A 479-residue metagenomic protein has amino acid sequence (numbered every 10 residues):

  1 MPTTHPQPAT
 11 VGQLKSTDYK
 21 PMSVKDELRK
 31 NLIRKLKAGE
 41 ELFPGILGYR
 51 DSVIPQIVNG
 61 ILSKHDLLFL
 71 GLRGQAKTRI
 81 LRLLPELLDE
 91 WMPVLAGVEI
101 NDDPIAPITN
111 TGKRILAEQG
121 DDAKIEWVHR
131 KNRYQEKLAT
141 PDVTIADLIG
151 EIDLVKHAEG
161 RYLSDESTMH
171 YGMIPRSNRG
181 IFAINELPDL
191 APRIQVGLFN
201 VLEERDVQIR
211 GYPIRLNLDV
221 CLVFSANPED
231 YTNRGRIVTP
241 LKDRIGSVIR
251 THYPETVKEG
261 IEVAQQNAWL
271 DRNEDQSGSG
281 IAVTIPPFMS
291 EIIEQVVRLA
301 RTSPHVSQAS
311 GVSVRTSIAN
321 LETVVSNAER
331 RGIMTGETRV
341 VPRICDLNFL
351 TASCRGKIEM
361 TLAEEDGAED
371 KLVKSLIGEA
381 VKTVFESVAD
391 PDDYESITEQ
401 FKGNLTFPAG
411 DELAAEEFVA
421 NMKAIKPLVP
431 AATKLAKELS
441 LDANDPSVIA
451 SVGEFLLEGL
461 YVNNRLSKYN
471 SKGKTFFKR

Functional and structural regions predicted by a protein language model:
P2-V257, L270-E291, L299, P304-Q308 (+2 more regions): Conserved ASCE/P-loop NTPase catalytic core
V263-L270: Long, charge-dense, solvent-exposed interaction surfaces that engage phosphate-rich ligands
A264, I293-V297: Short alpha-helical scaffolding segments that buttress acidic/His motifs in well-ordered protein cores
D275-P286, L299-L376: C-terminal helical "lid" subdomain and adjoining coupling/linker elements of P-loop NTPases
I358-L405: Charged, amphipathic alpha-helical linkers/stalks
